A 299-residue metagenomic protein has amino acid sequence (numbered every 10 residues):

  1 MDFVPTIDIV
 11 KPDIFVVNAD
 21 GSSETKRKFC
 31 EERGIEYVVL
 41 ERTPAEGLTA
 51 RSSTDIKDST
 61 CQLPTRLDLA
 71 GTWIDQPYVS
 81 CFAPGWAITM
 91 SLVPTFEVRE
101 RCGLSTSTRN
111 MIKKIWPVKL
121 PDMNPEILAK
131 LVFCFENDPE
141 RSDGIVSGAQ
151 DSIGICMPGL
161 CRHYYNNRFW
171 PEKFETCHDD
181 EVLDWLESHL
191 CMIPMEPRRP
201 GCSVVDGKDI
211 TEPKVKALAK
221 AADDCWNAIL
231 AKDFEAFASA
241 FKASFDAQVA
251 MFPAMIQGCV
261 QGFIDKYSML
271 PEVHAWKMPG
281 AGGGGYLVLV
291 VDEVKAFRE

Functional and structural regions predicted by a protein language model:
D2-T60: Classical nucleotidyltransferase
V4-V17, E272-V288: Long, low-complexity, intrinsically disordered polar/charged segments
R42-A45, G283, E293: A short, acidic, flexible beta-alpha connecting loop/helix-capping segment that sits on the rim of active
S59-A70, I74-C81, W86-T106, N110 (+3 more regions): C-terminal nucleotide
